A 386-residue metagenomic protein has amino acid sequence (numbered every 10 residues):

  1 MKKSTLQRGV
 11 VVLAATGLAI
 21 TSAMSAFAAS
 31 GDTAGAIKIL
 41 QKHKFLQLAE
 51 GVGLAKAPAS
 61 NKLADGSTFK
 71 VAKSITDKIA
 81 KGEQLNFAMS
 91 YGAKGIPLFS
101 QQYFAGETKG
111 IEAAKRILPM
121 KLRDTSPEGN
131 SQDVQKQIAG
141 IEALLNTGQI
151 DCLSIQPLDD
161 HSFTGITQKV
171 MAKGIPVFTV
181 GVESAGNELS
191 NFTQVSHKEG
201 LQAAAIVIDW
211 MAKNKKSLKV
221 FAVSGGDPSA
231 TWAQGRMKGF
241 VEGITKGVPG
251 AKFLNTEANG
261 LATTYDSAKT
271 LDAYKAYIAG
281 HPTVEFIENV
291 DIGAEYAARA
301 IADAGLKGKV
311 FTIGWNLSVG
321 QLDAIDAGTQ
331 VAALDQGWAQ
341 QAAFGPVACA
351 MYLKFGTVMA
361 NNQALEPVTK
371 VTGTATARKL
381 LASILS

Functional and structural regions predicted by a protein language model:
K2-V12: Bacterial N-terminal signal peptides that target proteins for export
A19-F27: C-terminal segment of classical bacterial N-terminal signal peptides
A29-L85, I244, G337-S386: Hinge/cleft segment of the Venus flytrap/periplasmic-binding protein
T33-L40, F45-L46, N61-A80, Q84-G110 (+6 more regions): Extracytoplasmic "Venus flytrap"
S67, V71-S74, Q137, N191-V220 (+4 more regions): Hydrophobic alpha-helical segments within soluble ligand-binding/sensing domains
F87-M89, A93-P97, Q101, E107-E112 (+3 more regions): An alpha-beta-alpha
A139-A172, F240, A258-A324: Hydrophobic alpha-helical
D160-K198, S318-V331: Flexible loop/hinge segments that line or gate small-molecule binding clefts
